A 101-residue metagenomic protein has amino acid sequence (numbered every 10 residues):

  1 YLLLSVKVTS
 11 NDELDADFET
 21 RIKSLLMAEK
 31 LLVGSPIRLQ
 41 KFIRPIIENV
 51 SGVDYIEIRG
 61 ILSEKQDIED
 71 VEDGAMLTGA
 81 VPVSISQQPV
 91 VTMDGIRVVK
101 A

Functional and structural regions predicted by a protein language model:
Y1-A101: Acidic, low-complexity glycine/serine/threonine-rich segments
